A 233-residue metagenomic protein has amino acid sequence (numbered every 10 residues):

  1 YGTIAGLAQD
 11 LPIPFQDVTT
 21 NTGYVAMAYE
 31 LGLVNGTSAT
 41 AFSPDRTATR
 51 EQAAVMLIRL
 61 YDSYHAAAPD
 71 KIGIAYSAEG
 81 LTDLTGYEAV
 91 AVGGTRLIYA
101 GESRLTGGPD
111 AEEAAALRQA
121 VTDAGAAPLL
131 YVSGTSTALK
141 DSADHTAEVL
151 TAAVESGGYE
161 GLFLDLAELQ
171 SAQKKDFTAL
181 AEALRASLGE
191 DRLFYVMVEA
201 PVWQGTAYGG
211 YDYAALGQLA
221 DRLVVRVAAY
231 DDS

Functional and structural regions predicted by a protein language model:
Y1-G6, Y29-L33, I58-A66, T95 (+6 more regions): Sec-exported extracytoplasmic/periplasmic mature domains
Y1-Y24, V34-R50, R59-G80: Feature responds to low-complexity, polar/acidic, surface-exposed segments characteristic of secreted/exported proteins
A68-V149: Glycan-recognition patch characteristic of GH18 chitinases/ENGases and related GlcNAc/peptidoglycan-binding proteins
S77, G94, L130-G134, L166-E168 (+2 more regions): A cross-domain feature marking catalytic cores of carbohydrate-active enzymes and several ubiquitous metabolic/repair
E79-L84, V149-A152, G210-L219: Mature extracellular/periplasmic domains of secretome proteins
V90, L164, L223: Conserved, mostly hydrophobic/aromatic
I98-E112, S171-S233: Substrate-binding surface in catalytic domains of secreted glycosidases
